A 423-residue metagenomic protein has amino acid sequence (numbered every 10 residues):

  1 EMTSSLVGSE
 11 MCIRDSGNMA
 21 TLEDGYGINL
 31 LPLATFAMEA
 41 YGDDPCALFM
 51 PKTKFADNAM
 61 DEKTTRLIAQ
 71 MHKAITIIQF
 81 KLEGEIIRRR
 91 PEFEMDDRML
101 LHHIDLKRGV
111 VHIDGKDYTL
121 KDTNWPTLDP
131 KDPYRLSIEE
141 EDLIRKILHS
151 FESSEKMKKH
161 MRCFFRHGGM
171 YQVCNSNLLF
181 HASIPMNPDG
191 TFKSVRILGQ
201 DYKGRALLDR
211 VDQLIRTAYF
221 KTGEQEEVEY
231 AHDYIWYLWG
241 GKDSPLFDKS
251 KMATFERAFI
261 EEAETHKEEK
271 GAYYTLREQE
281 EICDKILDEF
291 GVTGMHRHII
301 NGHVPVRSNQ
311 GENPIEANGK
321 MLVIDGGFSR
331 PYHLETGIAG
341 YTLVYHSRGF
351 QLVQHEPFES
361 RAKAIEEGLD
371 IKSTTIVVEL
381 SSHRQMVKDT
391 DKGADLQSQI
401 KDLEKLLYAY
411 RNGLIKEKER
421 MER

Functional and structural regions predicted by a protein language model:
E1-I13: Single conserved hydrophobic/aromatic residue that forms the stacking wall/gate of nucleotide- or nucleobase-binding
S4-S5, Y171-F180, I299-N301, V323: A structural signal for short, well-ordered beta-strand segments and their strand-loop junctions that often border
G17-S153, R162, L178, A182-Q279: Active-site-proximal loop/helix segment associated with metal-binding centers of metalloenzymes
H160-N175, K285-M295, P314-I315: A short acidic-Thr-Gly-centered motif at the start of a beta-strand
V173-N175, M186-P188, Y345-G349: Short acidic-glycine loop/turn motifs at beta-strand connectors
S194-V195, Q200-Y202, T293-V353: Conserved beta-sheet core of the metallophosphoesterase superfamily
F259-E278, E335, T342-L343, L352-R423: Long, C-terminal catalytic modules of enzymes
E268-T293, R297-H298: Extended C-terminal subregions enriched in glycine
